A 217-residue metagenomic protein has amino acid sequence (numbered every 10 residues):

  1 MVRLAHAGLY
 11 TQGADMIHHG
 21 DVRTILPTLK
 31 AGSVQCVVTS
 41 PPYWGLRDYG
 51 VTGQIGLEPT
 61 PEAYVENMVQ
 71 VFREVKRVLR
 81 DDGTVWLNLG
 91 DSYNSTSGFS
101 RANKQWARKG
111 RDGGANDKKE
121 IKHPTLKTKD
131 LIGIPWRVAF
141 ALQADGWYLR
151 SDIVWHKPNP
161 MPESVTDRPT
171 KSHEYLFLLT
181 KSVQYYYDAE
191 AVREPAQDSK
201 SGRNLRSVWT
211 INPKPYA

Functional and structural regions predicted by a protein language model:
M1-A217: Core catalytic lobe of class I
